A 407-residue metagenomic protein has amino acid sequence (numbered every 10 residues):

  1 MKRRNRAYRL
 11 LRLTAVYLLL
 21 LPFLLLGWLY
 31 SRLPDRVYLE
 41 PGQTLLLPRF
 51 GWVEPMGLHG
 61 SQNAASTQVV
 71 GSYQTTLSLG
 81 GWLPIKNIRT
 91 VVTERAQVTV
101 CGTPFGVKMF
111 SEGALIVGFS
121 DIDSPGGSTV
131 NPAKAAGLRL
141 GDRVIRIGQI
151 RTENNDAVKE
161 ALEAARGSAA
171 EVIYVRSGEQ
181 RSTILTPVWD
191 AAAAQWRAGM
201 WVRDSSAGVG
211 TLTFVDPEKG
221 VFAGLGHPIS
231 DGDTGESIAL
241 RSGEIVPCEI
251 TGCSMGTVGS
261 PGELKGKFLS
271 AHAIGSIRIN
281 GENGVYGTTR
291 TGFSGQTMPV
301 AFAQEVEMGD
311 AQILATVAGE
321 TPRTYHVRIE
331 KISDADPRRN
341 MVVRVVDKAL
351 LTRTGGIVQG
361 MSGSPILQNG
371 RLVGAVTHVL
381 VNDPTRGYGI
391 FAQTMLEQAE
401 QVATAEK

Functional and structural regions predicted by a protein language model:
K2-R3, M56-V100, R278-Y325: Interdomain regulatory linker/hinge segments that flank or connect interaction modules in polarity/junction/synaptic
R9-W28: Hydrophobic membrane-insertion alpha-helices, especially the h-region of bacterial N-terminal signal peptides
S66-Q68, R146-E179, D383-T385, I390-Q393: PDZ domains, with a preference for the canonical peptide-binding region formed by the helix
L77-L79, K86-I88, V92-E94, K159-G199: PDZ-domain C-terminal substructure recognizer with occasional recognition of PDZ-binding tails
F110-A135: PDZ/PDZ-like groove recognition
T129-R143, R166, G356-G360: A short glycine-leucine-enriched loop at secondary-structure breakpoints that most characteristically corresponds
A133-D156, I366-N369, V373-G374, H378: Conserved PDZ fold ligand-binding element
I184-Q359, Q368-N369, T377, D383-Q398: Serine endopeptidase catalytic core focused on the charge-relay Asp
